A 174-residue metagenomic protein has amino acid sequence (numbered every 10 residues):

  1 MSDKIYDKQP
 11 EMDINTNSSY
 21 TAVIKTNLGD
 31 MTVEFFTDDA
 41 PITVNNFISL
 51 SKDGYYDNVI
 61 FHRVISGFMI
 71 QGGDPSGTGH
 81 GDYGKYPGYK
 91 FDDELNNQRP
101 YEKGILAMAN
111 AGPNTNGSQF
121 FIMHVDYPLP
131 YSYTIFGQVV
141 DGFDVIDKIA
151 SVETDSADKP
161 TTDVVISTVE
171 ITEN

Functional and structural regions predicted by a protein language model:
M1-N174: Cyclophilin-like peptidyl-prolyl cis-trans isomerases
